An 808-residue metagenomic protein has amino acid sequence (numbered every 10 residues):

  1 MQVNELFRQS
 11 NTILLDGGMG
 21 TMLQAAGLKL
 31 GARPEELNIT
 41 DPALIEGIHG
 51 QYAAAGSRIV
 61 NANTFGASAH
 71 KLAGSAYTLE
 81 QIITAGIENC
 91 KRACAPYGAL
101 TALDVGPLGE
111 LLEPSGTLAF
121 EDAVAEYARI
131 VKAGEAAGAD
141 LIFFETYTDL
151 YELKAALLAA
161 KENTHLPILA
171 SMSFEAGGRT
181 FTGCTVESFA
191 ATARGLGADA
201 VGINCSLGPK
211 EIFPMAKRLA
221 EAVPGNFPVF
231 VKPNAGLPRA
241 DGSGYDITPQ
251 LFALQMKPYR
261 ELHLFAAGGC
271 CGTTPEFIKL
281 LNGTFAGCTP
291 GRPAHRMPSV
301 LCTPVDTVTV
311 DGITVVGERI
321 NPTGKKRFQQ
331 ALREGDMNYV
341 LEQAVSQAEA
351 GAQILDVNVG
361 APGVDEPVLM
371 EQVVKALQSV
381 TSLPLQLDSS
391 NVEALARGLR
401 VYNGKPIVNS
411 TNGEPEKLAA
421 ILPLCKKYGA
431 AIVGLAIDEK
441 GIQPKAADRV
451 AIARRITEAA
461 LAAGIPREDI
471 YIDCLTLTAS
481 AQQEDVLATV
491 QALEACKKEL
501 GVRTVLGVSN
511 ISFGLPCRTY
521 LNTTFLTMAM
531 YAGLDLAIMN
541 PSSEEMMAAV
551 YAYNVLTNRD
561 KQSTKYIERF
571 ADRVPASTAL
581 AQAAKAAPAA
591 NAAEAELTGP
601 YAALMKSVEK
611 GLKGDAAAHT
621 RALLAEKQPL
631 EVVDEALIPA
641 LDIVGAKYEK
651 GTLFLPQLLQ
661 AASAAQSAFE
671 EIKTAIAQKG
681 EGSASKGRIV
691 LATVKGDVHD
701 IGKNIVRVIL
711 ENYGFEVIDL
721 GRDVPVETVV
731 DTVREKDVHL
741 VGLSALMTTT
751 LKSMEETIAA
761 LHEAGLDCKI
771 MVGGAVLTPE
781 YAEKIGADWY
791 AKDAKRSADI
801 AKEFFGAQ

Functional and structural regions predicted by a protein language model:
M1-D473, L477-Q808: Domain-level signal for soluble alpha/beta catalytic cores
